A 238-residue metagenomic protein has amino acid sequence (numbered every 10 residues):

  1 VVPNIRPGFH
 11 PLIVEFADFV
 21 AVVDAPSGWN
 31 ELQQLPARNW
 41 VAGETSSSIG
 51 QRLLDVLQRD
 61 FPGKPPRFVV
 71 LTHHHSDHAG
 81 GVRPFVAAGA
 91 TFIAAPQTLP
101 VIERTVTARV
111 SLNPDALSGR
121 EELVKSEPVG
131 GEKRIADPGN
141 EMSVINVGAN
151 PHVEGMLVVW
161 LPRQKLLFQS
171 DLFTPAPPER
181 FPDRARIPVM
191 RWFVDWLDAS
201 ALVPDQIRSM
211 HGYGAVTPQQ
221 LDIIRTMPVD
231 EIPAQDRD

Functional and structural regions predicted by a protein language model:
V1-D55, M156-P175: Conserved beta-strand hairpin/beta-sheet module of binuclear metal-dependent hydrolase folds, prominently
G8, N30-E31, H74-G80, L99-I102 (+3 more regions): Active-site environment of divalent metal-dependent phosphoester hydrolases
P11, G50-L54, A79-V82, V86 (+4 more regions): Extracytoplasmic/secreted envelope proteins and their assembly/folding machinery, especially bacterial periplasmic
V20-A21, L35-I93, A199-Q206: Active-site metal-binding motif and surrounding structural segment of the metallo-beta-lactamase
D24-S27, H73-H74, A90, Q97-T98 (+3 more regions): Active-site metal-binding loops of divalent metal-dependent hydrolases
P84, V194-D238: Divalent-metal (often Zn2+) His-rich catalytic cores of metallo-beta-lactamase-fold enzymes
A88, I93-G148, E154, R191 (+1 more regions): Metallo-beta-lactamase
E179-V194: A short alpha/beta connector and helix-capping loop motif
